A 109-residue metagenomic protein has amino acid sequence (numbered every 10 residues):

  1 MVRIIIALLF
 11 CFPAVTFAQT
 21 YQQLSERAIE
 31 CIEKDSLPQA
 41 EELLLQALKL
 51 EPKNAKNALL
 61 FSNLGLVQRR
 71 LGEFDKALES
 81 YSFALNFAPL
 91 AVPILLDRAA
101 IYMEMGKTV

Functional and structural regions predicted by a protein language model:
Q22, K56-L59, P93: Start-of-helix register in tetratricopeptide repeats
E33-K34, V67-R70, E104-M105: Register position in tetratricopeptide repeats
P52-A55, P89: Short coil turns that delineate tetratricopeptide repeat
